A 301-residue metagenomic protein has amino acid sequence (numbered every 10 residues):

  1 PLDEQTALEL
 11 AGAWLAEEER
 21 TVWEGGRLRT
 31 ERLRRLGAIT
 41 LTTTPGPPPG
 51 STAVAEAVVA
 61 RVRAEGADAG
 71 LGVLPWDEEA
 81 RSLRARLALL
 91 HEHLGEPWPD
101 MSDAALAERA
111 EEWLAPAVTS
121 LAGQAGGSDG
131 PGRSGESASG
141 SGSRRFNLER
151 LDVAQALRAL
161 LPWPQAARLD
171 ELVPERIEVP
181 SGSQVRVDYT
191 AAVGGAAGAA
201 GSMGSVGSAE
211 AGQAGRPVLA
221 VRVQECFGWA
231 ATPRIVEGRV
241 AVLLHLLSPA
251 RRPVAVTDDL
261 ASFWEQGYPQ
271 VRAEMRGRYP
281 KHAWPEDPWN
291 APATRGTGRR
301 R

Functional and structural regions predicted by a protein language model:
P1-L172, T232-R301: Acidic, serine/threonine- and proline-rich low-complexity intrinsically disordered segments
A122-S143, A191-A214: Intrinsically disordered, low-complexity terminal tails and inter-domain linkers enriched for S/T/G/P/D/E
S143-G195, A211-C226: Extended, Lys/Arg-enriched charged tracts that mediate electrostatic binding to polyanionic substrates
A214-L244: Charge-dense polyanion-binding interfaces
